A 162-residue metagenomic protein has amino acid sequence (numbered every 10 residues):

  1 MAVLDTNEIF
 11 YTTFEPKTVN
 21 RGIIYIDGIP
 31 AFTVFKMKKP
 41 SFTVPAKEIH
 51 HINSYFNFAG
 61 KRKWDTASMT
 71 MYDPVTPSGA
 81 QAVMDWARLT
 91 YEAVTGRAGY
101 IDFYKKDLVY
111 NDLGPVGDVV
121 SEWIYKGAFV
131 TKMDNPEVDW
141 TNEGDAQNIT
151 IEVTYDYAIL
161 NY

Functional and structural regions predicted by a protein language model:
M1-Y162: Glycine-rich, low-complexity intrinsically disordered segments
